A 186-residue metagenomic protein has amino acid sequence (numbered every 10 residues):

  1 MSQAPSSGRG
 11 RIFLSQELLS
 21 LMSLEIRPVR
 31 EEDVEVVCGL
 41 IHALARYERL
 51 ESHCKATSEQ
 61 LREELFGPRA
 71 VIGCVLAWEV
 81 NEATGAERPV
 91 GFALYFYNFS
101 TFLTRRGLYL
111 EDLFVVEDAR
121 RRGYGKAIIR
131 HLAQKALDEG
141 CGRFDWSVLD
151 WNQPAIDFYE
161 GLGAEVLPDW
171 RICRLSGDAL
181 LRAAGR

Functional and structural regions predicted by a protein language model:
E25-V37: A short beta-loop-alpha structural element at the N-terminal edge of CoA-dependent acyl/N-acetyltransferase catalytic
G39-S52: Helix-loop element at the rim of GNAT/NAT acetyltransferase active sites that forms part of the acceptor-substrate
E51-C74: Active-site rim helix/loop that mediates acceptor-substrate recognition in acyltransferases
I72-G91: Conserved beta-hairpin
Y95-F102: A conserved beta-strand-loop-helix scaffold within acyl/acetyltransferase catalytic domains
A119, G123-H131: Conserved acetyl-CoA pyrophosphate-binding loop and the N-cap/start of the following alpha-helix in GNAT-like
L137-S147: Conserved GNAT acetyl-CoA-binding A-motif
W146-A155, R174-D178: Conserved beta-strand-loop-alpha-helix junction that forms the acyl-donor binding cleft
